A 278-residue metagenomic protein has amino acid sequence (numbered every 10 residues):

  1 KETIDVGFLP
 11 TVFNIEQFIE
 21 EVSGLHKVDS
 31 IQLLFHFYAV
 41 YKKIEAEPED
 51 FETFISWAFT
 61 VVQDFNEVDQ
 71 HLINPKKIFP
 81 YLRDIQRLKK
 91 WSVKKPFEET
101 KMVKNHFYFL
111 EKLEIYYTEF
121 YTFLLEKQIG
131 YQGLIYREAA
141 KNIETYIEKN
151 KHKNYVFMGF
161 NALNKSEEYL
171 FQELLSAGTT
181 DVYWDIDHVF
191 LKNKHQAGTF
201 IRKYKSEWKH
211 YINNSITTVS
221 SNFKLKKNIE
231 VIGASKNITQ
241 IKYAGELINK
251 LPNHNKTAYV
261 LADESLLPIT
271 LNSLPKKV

Functional and structural regions predicted by a protein language model:
K1, F160-N161, W184-H188, L261-E264: A short beta-strand-to-loop transition that corresponds to the Sensor-1 phosphate-sensing loop of AAA+ P-loop ATPases
K1-N14, I19-V28, K209-V278: Anion-coordinating catalytic cores for phosphoryl-, nucleotidyl-, and glycosidic chemistry
E2-N150, K165: Basic/charged alpha-beta structural segments of nucleotide/phosphate-handling enzymes
Q32, I115, L134, A162-Y169 (+2 more regions): Generic recognition of stable, solvent-exposed alpha-helical segments in well-folded globular domains
A46, Q70, T179, K276-V278: Short aromatic/hydrophobic-glycine micro-motifs
Y116-F123, N142, Y146, L170-A177 (+3 more regions): Generic, well-ordered alpha-helical scaffold segments in large soluble proteins
K149-G159, V231, A258-V260: Short hydrophobic beta-strand segments
K153-N154, K165-A234: Conserved RecA-like helicase ATPase core segment that couples NTP binding/hydrolysis to strand translocation
